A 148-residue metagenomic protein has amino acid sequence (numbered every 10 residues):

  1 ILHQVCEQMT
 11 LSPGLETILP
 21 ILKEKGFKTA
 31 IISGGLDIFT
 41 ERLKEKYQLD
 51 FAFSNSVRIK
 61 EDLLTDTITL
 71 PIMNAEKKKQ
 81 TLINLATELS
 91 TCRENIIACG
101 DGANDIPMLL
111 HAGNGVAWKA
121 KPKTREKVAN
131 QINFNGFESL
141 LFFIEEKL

Functional and structural regions predicted by a protein language model:
I1-L148: C-terminal cap/substrate-recognition subdomain and adjoining C-terminal extension of metal-dependent phosphatase-like
